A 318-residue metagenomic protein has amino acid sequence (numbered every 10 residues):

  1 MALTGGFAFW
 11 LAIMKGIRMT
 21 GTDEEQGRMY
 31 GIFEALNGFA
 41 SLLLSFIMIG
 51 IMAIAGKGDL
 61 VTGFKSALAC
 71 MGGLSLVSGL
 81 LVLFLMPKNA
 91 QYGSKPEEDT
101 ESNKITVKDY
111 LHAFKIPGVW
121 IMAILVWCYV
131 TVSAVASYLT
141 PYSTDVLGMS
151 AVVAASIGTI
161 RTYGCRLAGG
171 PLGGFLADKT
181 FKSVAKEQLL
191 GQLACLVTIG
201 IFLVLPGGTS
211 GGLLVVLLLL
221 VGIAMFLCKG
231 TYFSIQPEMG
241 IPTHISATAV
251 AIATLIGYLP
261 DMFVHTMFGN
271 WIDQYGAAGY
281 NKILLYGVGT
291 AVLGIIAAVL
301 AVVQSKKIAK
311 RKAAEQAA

Functional and structural regions predicted by a protein language model:
M1-L36: Cytoplasmic helix-loop-helix junction between adjacent transmembrane helices in 12-TM secondary transporters
G27-M52, T254-H265: Glycine-rich segments within core transmembrane alpha-helices of 12-TM secondary carriers
S45, I116-G173, K229, V264-H265: Extracytoplasmic gate region of multi-pass secondary transporters
G72-K95, A297-V302: C-terminal membrane-cytosol helix-exit motif in multi-pass small-molecule transporters
F84-K108, K310-Q316: Flexible cytoplasmic inter-helical loops of multi-pass small-molecule transporters
G169-S183, I272-D273: Helix-to-loop junctions at the C-terminal end of transmembrane segments in multipass secondary transporters
S183-Y232: C-terminal transmembrane helical hairpin of 12-TM major facilitator-type secondary transporters
E238-G276: A late C-terminal transmembrane helix in Major Facilitator Superfamily
